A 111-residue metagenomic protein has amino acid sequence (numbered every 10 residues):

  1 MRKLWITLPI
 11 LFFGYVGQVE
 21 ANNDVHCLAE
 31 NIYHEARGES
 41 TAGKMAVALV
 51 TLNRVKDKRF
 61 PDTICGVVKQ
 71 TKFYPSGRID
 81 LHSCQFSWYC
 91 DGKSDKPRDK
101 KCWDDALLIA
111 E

Functional and structural regions predicted by a protein language model:
L4-F13: Sec-dependent N-terminal signal peptides
Y15, V19-E111: Bacterial extracytoplasmic/cell-wall-associated proteins, especially those involved in peptidoglycan
